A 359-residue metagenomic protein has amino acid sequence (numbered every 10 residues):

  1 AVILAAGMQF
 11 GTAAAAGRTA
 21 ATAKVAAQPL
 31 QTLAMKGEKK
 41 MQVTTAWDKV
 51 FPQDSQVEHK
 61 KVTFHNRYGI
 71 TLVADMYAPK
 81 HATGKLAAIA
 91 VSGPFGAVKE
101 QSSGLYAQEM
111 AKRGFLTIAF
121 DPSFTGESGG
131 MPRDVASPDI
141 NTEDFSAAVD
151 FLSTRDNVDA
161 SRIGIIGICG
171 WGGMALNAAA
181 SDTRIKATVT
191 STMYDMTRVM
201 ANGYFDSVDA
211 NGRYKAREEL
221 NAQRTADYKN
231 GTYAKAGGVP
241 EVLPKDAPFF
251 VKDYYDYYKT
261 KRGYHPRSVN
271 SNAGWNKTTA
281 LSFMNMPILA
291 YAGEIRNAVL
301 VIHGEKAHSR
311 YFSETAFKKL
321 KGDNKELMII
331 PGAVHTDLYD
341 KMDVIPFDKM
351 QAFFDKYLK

Functional and structural regions predicted by a protein language model:
E38-G84, Y339: N-terminal cap/lid segment of alpha/beta-hydrolase-fold proteins
G84-P94: Short beta-strand element of the alpha/beta-hydrolase
G96-Q108, P122, S313: The serine-hydrolase catalytic nucleophile loop
E109-G129: Conserved alpha/beta-hydrolase
V135-D156: Alpha/beta-hydrolase active-site loop
L176-K259: Alpha/beta-hydrolase-fold enzymes
I295, V301-H303: Short beta-strand/loop motif that positions the catalytic acidic residue of the alpha/beta-hydrolase fold
A333-V344: Catalytic histidine-centered segment of alpha/beta-hydrolase-like enzymes
